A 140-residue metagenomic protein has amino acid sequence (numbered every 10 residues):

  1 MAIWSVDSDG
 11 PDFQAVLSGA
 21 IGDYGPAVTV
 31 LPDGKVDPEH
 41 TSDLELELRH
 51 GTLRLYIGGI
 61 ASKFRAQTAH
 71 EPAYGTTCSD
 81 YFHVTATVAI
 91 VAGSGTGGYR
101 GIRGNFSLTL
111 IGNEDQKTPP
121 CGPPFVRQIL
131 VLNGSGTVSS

Functional and structural regions predicted by a protein language model:
M1-S140: Beta-strand-enriched cores of mature, soluble protein domains
